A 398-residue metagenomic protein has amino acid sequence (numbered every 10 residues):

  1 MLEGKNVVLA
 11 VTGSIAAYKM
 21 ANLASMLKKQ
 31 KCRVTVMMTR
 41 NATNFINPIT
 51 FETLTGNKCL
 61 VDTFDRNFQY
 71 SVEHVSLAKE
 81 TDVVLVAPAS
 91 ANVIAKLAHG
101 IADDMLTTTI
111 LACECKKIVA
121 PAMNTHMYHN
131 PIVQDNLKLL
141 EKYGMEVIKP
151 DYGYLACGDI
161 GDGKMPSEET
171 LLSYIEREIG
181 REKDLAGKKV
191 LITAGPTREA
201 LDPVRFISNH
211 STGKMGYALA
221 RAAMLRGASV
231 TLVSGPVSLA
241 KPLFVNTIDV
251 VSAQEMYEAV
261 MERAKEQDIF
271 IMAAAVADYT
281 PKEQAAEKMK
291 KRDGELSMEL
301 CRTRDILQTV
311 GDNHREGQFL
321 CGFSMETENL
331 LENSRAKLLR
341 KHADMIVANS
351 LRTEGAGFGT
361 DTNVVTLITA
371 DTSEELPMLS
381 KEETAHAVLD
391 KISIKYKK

Functional and structural regions predicted by a protein language model:
M1-I118, N124-G213, Y217-K398: A cross-family phosphate/adenosyl-ligand binding-site feature
